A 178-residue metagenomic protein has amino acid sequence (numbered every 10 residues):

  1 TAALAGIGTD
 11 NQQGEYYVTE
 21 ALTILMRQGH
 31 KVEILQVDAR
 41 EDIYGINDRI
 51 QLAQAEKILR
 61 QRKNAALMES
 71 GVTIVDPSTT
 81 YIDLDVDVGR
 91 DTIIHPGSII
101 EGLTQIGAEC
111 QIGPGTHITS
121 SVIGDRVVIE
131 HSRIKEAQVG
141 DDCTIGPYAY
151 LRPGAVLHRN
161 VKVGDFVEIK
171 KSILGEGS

Functional and structural regions predicted by a protein language model:
T1-Q61, A65: Catalytic-core segments of class I nucleotidyltransferases/pyrophosphorylases that form NMP-activated intermediates
L4, R40-I43, E69-G71, T79 (+1 more regions): Generic secondary-structure boundary/loop-capping signal
Y17-M26, R62-D85, R90: Charge-dense polyanion-binding interfaces
T73-S178: Structural signal for interior beta-strand "rungs" in well-ordered beta-sheet cores of soluble enzyme domains
